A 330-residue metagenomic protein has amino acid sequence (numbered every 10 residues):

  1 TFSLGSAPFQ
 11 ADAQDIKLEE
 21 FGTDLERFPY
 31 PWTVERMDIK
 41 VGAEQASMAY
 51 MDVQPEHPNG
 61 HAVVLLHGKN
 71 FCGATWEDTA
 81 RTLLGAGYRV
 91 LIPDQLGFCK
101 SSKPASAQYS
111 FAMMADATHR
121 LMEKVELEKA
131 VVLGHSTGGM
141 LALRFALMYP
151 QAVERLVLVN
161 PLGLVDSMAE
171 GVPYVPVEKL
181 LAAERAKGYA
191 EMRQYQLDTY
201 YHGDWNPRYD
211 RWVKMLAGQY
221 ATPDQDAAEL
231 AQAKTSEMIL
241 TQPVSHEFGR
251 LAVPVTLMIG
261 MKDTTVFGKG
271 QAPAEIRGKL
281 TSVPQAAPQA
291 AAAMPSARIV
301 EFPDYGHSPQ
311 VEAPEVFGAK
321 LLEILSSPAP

Functional and structural regions predicted by a protein language model:
L4, F9-I39: An N-terminal hydrophobic leader/cap segment in hydrolases
M37, A221-A292: Conserved serine/cysteine hydrolase catalytic core
D38-E44, M51-H57, G85, Q95-L133 (+2 more regions): Active-site loop/oxyanion-hole signature of alpha/beta-hydrolase fold enzymes
G42, A46, V53-K100, V311: Conserved HGGG/HGGXW glycine-rich cap/lid loop of the alpha/beta-hydrolase fold
G139-P150, L156: Short glycine-enriched nucleophile-adjacent loop and the immediately C-terminal alpha-helix near the catalytic center
L147, L156-K187: Flexible "cap/lid" loop of the alpha/beta hydrolase fold
K187-G249: Conserved alpha/beta-hydrolase catalytic His-Asp/Glu region
P284-P330: Catalytic active-site module of serine/aspartate enzymes centered on a nucleophile-bearing elbow/loop
